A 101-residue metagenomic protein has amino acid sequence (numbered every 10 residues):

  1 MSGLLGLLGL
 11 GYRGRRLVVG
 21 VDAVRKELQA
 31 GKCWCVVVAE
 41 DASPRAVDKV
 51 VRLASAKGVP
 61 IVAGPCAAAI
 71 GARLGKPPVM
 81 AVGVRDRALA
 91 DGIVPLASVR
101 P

Functional and structural regions predicted by a protein language model:
M1-S2, G6, L10, I93-P101: Non-catalytic interface/targeting segments
S2-V38: N-terminal first-folded block
R16, V62, A81-V82: A residue-level structural signature of the nucleotidyltransferase/glycosyltransferase Rossmann-like core
D22, D41-A42, P65-A69, R87: Short, ordered loop/turn segments at secondary-structure junctions
E27-R52, G58-P60: N-terminal positively charged helical leader segments and presequences
R52-P78: Mid-chain, well-packed structural core segment of small domains
A68-P101: C-terminal structural segments of small proteins and small subunits
